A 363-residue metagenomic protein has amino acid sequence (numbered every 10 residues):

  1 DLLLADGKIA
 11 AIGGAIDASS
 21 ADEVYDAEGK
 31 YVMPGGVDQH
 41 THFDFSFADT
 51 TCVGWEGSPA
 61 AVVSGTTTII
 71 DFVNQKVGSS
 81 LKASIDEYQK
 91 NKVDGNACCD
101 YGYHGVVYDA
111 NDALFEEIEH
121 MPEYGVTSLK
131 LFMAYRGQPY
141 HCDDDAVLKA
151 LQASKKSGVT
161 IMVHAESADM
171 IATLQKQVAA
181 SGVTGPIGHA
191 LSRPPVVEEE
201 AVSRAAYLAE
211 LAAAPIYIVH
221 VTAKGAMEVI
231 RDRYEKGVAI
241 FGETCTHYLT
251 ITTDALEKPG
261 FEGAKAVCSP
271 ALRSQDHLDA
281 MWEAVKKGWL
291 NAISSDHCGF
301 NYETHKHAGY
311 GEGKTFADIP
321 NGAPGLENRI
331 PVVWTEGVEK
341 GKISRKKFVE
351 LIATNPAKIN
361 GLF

Functional and structural regions predicted by a protein language model:
D1-P34: Histidine-rich, glycine-flanked metal-binding segment
L2, G7, G29, H40 (+12 more regions): Divalent metal-coordination and catalytic microenvironments
A27-N96, A113: Metal-associated gating/positioning segment near the N- to mid-region
M33, K82-C99, H104, L148-V163 (+1 more regions): Alpha-helix-loop-beta-strand connector modules within alpha/beta enzyme cores
Q39-C52, V73, D100-A113, R136-Y140 (+2 more regions): Active-site mouth loops of central-metabolism enzymes
G65-I70, C98-G102, L208-I216, E339-G341: Short, surface-exposed connector motifs at secondary-structure boundaries
A113-I293: Histidine/acidic residue-rich metal-binding segments in metalloenzymes
P186-A213, G263-A266, N291-A292, G299-F363: His/Asp/Glu-enriched, well-ordered alpha-helical/loop segment that forms or immediately abuts the divalent-metal
